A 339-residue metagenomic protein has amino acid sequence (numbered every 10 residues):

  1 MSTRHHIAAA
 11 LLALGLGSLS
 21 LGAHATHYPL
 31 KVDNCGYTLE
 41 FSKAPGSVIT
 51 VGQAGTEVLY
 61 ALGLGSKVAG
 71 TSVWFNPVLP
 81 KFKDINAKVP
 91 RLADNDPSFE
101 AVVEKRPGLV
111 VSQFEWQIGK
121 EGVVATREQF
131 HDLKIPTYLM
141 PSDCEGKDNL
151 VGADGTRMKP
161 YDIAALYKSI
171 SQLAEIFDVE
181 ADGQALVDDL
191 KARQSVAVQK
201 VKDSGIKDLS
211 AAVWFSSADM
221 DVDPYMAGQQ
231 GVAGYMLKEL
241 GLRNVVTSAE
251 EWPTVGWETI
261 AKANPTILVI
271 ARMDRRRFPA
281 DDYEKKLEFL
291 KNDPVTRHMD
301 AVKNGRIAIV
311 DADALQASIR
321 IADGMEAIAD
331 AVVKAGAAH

Functional and structural regions predicted by a protein language model:
M1-A10: Bacterial N-terminal signal peptides that target proteins for export
T3, L21-E57, E175-W214, A331-H339: Bacterial Sec-exported substrate-binding components of ABC uptake systems
A9-L19: Bacterial N-terminal signal peptides
V32-G36, V89-E100, D143, A249-W257: Short helix-initiation/N-cap motifs at beta->coil->alpha
S47-K120, R276: A short, structured surface patch at a secondary-structure boundary
N76-P77, K88, D223-W252: Alpha-helical, coiled-coil/dimerization segments enriched in small aliphatic residues
Q117-A125, I135-Q172, S204-V232: Extracytoplasmic ligand-binding site segments that recognize negatively charged/polar headgroups
P160-A165, S169, V269-H339: Structured C-terminal subdomain patch of bacterial secreted/periplasmic proteins
